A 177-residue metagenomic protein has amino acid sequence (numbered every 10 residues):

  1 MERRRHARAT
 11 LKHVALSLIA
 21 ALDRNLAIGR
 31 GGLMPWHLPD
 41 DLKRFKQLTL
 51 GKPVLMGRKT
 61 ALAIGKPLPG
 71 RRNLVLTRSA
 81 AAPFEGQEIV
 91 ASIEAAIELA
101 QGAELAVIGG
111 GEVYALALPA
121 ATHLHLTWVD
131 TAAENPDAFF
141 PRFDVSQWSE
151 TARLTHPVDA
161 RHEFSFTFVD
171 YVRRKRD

Functional and structural regions predicted by a protein language model:
R3-H6, L11-D177: Enzymes that bind and transform nitrogen-containing heteroaromatic metabolites
